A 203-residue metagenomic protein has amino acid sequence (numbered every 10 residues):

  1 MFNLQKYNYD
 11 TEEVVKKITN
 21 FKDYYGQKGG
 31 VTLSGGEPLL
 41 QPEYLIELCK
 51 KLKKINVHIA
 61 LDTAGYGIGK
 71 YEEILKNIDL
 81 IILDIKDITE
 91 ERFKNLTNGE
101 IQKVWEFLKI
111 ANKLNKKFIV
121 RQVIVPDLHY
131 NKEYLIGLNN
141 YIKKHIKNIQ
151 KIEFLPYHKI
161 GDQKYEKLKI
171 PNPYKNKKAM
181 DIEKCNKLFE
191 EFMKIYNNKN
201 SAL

Functional and structural regions predicted by a protein language model:
M1, T32, E91, N172-K175: A general structural-boundary detector
M1-N8: Canonical Radical SAM [4Fe-4S] cluster-binding loop centered on the CxxxCxxC motif and its immediate flanking residues
N8, Q122-L203: Radical SAM enzyme [4Fe-4S]-AdoMet core and its adjacent flexible, acidic and glycine-rich loops/tails across
V15-I160: Conserved AdoMet/S-adenosylmethionine-binding subsite of the radical SAM
